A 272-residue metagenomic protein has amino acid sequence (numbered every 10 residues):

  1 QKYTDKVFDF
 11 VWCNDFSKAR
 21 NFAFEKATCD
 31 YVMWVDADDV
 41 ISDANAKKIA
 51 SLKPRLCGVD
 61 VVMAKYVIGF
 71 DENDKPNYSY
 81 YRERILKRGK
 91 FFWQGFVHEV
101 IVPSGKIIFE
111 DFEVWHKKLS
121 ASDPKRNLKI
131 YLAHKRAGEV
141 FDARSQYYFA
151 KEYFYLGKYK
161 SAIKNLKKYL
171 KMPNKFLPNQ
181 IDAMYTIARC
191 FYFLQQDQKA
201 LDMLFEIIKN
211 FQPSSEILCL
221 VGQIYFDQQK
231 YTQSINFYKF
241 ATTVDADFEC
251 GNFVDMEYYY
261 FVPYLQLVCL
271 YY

Functional and structural regions predicted by a protein language model:
Q1-D9, C13, F22, K26 (+1 more regions): Acidic donor-binding segment of Leloir-type glycosyltransferases
K18-F24, I41-K164, N174: Catalytic-site signature of metal-activated, phosphate-bearing donor transferases, centered on the GT-A/GT-A-like
V32: Short aromatic/hydrophobic "clamp" motif used to bind/position activated sugar donors
E139-V140, N174, P178, Q212-P213 (+1 more regions): Short coil turns that delineate tetratricopeptide repeat
